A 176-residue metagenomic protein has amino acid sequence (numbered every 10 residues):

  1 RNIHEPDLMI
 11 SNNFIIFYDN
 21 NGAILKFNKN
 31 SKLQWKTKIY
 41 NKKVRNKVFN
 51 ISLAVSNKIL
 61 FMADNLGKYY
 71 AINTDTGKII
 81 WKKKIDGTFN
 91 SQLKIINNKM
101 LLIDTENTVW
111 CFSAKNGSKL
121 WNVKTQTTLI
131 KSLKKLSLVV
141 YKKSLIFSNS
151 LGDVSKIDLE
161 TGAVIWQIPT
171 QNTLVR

Functional and structural regions predicted by a protein language model:
R1-I10, L33-N57, I79-N97, K119-K142 (+1 more regions): Extracytoplasmic beta-rich repeat domains
I15-F27: N-terminal, post-signal-peptide region of Sec/Tat-exported proteins
F17, V44-R45, M62-A63: Alpha-solenoid helical-repeat scaffolds
D19-N20, D64-N65, D104-T105, N149-S150: Structural signature of WD-repeat beta-propellers
N28-K32, N73-G77, S113-G117, D158-G162: Short loop/turn segments that connect beta-strands within beta-propeller blades
M62-Y70: Surface-exposed, polar helix/loop patches in the mature regions of secreted/periplasmic/lumenal proteins that form
